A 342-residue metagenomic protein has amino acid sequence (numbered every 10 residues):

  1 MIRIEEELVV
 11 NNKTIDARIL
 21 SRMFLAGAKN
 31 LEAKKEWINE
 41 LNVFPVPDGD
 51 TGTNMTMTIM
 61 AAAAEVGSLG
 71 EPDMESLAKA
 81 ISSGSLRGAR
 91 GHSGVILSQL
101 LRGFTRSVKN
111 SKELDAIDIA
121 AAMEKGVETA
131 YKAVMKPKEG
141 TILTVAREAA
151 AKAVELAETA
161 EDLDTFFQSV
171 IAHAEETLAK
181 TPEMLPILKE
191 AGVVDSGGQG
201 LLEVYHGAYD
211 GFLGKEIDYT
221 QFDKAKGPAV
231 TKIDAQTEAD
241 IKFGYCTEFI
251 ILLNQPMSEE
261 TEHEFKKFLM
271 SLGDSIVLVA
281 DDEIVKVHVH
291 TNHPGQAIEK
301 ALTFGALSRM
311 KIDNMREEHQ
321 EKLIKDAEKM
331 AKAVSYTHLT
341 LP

Functional and structural regions predicted by a protein language model:
I2-W37, L41-N42, R309-S335: N-terminal amphipathic/basic leader segments beginning at the initiator methionine
N30-V66, A78, Q99: N-terminal cofactor/phosphate-binding cores enriched in small/glycine residues, especially glycine-rich loops such as
P45-M55, G84-L101, I187-A208, K286-T291: Conserved phosphate/anionic-ligand binding catalytic regions in large, soluble enzymes, centered on
D118, K125-D218: Non-catalytic interaction/clamp surfaces of large macromolecular machines
E216-K224, T291-A327: Terminal amphipathic helices with adjacent charged low-complexity linkers/tails
A239-Q255: Short glycine-/aliphatic-rich beta-strand segments at the starts of folded cytosolic domains
Q255-G273: Short amphipathic alpha-helix segments
T337-P342: Conserved small/polar residues in nucleotide/adenosyl-binding loops
